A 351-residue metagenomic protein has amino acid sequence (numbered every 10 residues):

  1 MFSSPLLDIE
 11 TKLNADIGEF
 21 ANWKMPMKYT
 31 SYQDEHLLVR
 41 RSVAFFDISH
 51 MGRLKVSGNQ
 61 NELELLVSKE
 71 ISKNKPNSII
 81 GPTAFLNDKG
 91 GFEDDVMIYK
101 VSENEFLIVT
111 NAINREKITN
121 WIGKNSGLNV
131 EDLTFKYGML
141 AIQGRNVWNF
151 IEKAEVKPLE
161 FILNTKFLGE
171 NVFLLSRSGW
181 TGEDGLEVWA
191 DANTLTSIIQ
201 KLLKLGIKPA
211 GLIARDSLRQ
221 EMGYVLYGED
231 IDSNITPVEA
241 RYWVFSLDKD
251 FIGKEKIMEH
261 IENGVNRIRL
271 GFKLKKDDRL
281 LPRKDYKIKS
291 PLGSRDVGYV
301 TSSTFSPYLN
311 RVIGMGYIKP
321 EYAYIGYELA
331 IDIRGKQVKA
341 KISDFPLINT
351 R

Functional and structural regions predicted by a protein language model:
M1-A21, M25-M27, I98-R351: Conserved, structured C-terminal
M1-L86, G91, L212-I213: Acidic, proline/glycine-enriched N-terminal capping motif
